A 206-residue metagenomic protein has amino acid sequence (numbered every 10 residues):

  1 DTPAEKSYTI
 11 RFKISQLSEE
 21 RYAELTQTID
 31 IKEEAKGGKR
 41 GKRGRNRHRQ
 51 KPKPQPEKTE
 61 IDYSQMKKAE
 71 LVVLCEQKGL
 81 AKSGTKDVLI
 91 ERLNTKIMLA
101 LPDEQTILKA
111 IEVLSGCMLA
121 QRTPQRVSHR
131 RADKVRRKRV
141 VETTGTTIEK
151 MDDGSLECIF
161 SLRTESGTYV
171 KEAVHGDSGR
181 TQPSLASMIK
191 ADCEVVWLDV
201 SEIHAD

Functional and structural regions predicted by a protein language model:
D1-T59, E91, M98-H204: RNA pseudouridine synthases
K53-A100: Basic helix-extension-helix modules of the SAP/HeH family
